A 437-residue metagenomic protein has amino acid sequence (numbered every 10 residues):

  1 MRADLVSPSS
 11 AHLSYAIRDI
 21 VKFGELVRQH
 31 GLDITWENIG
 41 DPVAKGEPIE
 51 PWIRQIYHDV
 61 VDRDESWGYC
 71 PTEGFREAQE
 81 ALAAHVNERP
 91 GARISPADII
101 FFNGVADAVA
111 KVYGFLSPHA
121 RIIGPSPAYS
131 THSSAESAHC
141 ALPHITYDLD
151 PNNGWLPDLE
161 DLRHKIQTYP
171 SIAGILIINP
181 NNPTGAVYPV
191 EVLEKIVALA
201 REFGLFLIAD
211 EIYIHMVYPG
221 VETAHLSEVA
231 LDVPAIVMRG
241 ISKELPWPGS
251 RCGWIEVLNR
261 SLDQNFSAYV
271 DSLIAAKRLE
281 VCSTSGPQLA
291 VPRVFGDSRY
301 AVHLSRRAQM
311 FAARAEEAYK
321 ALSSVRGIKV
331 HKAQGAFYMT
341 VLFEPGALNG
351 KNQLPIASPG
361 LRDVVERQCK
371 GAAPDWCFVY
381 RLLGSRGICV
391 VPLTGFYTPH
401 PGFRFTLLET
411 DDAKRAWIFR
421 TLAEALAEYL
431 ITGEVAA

Functional and structural regions predicted by a protein language model:
M1-E73, E77, A83-A437: PLP-dependent class I/II
